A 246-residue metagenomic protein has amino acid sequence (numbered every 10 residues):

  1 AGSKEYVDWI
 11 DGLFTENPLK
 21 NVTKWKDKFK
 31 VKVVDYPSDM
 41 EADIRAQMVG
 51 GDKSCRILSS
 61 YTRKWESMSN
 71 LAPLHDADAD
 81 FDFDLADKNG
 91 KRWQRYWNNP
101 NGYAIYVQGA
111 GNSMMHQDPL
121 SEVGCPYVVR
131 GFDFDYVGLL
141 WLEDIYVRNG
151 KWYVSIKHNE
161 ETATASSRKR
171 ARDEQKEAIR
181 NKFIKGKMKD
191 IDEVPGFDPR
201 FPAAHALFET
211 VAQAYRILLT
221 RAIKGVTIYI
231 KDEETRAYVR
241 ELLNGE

Functional and structural regions predicted by a protein language model:
G2-Y153, H205-F208: Conserved helicase/translocase motor-coupling segment
M115-E246: C-terminal accessory regions
